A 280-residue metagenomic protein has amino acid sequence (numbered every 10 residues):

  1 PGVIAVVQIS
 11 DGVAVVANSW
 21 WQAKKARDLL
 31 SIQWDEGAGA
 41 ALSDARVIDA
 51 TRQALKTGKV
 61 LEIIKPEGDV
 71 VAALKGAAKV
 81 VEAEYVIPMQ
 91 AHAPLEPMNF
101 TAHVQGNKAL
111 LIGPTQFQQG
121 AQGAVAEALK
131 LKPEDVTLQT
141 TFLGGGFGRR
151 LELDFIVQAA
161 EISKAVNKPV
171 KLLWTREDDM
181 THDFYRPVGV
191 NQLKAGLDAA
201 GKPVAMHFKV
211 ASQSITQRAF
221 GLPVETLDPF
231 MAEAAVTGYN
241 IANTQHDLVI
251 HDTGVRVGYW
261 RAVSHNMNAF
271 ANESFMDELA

Functional and structural regions predicted by a protein language model:
P1-A280: Structural alpha/beta core scaffold segments of enzyme domains
